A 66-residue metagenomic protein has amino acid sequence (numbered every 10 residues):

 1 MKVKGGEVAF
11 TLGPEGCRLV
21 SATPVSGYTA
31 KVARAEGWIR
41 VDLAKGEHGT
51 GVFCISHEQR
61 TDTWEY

Functional and structural regions predicted by a protein language model:
M1-P24: Extracytoplasmic/periplasm-facing segments of secreted or lipoprotein envelope proteins
G16-Y66: Extracytosolic low-complexity repeat regions of secreted or lipid-anchored proteins
